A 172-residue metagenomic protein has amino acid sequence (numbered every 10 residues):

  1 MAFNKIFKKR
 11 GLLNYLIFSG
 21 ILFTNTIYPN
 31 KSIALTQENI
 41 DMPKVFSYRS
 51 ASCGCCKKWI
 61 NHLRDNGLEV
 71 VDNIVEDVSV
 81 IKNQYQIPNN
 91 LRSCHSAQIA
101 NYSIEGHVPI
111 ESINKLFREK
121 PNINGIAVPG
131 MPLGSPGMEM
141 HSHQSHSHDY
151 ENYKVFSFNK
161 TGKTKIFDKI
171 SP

Functional and structural regions predicted by a protein language model:
F7-Y15: N-terminal export leaders
N14-T26: Bacterial N-terminal signal peptides
P29-T36: Boundary at the C-terminal end of the N-terminal hydrophobic targeting segment
E38-I60: Local sequence-structure signature of Cys/Sec-based thiol-disulfide redox active-site neighborhoods
M42, L68, N122-N124: Loop/turn elements at helix/coil->beta-strand transitions in domains of secreted/extracellular proteins
C55-A100: N-terminal, post-signal-peptide region of Sec/Tat-exported proteins
Q84, N90-P172: Thiol/selenol-based redox catalytic cores and closely related redox-interacting motifs
